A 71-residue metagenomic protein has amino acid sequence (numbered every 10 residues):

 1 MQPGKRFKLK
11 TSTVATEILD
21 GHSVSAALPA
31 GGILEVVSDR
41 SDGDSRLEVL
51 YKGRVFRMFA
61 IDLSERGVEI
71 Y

Functional and structural regions predicted by a protein language model:
M1-A27: Short coil-to-beta transition motif at edge beta-strands of beta-rich domains
S12-V14, D39-S41, K52-R54, I61: Generic structural motif
A15-T16, E35, V68: Hydrophobic transmembrane signal anchors and adjacent membrane-proximal interface regions, especially in viral
H22-R40: Conserved beta-strand/loop element in small beta-rich adapter and peptidoglycan-binding domains
G43-E48: Short aromatic-glycine-enriched beta-strand elements
V49-Y71: Intrinsically disordered, low-complexity, charged/polar segments
